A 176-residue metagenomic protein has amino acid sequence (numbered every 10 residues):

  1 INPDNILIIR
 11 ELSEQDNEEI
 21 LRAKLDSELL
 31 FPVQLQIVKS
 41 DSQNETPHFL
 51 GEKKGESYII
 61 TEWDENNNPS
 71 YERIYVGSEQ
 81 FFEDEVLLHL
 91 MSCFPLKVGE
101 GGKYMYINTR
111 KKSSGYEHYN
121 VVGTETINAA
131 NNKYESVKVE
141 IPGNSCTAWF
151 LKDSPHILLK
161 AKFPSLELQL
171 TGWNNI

Functional and structural regions predicted by a protein language model:
I1-E56, V98-I176: Acidic, serine/threonine-rich low-complexity disordered tracts
G55-V98: Surface-exposed beta-loop interaction hotspot
